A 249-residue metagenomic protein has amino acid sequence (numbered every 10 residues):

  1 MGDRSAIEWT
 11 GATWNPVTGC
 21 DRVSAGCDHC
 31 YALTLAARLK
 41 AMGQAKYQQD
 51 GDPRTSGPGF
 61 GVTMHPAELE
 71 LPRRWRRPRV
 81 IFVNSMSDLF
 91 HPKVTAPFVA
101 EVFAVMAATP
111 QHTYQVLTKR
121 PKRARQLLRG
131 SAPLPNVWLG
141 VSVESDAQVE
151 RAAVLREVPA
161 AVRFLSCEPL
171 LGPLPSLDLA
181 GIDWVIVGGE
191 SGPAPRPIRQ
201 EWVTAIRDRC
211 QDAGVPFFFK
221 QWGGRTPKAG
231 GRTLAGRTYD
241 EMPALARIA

Functional and structural regions predicted by a protein language model:
M1-R22, A36-G43, A160, L171 (+1 more regions): Auxiliary Fe-S-binding modules of radical SAM enzymes
M1-V80, D88: N-terminal [4Fe-4S]-dependent radical SAM core
Y31, Q44-Y47, F98-A100, R156 (+2 more regions): General N-terminal targeting signals
A41, Q48-G51, A104, R123 (+1 more regions): Short, surface-exposed, charged/polar-biased interaction segments
A45, G51-T55, L127, S131 (+3 more regions): Short alpha-helical interface elements
M64-F218: Conserved AdoMet/S-adenosylmethionine-binding subsite of the radical SAM
